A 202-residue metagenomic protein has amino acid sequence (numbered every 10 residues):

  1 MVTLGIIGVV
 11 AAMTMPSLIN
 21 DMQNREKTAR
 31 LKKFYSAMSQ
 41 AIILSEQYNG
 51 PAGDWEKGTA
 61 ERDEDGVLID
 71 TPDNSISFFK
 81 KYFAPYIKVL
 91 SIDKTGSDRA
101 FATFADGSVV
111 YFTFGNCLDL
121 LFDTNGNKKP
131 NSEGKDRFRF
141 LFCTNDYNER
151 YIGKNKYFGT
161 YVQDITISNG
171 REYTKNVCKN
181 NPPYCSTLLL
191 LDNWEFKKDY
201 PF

Functional and structural regions predicted by a protein language model:
M1-Q23: N-terminal single-pass transmembrane signal-anchor helix
V2, G8, I42, G107-V109: Contiguous, often N-terminal, cationic amphipathic patches that form binding interfaces
M22-R25, F34, G58, L90: Surface-exposed loop/turn and secondary-structure junction residues enriched for glycine/proline
N24-G53: Membrane-proximal N-terminal amphipathic helix
G50-R62: Short, glycine/acidic-rich hinge or "gate" loops at secondary-structure transitions that mediate conformational
D65-F202: Intrinsically disordered, low-complexity regions enriched in Pro/Ser/Thr/Gly and acidic residues
